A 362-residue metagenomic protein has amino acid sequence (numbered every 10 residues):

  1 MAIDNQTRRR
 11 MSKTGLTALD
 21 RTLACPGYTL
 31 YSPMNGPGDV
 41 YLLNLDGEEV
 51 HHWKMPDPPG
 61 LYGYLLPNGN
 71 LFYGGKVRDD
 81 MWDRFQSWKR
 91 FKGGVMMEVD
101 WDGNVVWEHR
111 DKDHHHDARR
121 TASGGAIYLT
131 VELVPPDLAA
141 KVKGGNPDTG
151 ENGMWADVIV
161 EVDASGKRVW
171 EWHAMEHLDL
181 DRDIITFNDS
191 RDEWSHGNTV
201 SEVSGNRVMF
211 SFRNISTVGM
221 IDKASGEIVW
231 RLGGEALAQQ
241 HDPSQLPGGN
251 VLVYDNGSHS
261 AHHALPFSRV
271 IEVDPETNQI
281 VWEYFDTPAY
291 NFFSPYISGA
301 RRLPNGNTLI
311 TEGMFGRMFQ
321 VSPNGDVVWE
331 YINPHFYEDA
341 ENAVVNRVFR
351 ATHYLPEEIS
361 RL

Functional and structural regions predicted by a protein language model:
M1-L362: Histidine-/acidic-rich catalytic cores in large beta-rich domains
